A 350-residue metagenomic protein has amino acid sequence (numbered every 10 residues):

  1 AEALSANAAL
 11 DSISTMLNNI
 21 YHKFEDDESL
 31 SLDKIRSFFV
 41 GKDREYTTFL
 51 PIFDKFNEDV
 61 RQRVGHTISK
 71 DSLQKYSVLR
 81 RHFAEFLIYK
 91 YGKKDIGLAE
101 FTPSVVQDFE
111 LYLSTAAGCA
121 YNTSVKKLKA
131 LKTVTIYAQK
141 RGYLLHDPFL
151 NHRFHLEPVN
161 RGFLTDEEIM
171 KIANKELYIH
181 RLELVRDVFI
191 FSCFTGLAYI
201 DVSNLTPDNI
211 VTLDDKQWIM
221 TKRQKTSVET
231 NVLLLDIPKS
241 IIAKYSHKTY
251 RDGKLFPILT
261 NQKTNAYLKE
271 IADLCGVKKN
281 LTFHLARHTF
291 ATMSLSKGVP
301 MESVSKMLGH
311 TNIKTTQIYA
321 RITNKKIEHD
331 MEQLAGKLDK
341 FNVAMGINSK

Functional and structural regions predicted by a protein language model:
A1-T67: N-terminal helical hairpins
D71, L79-Y89, V106, T115-L150 (+1 more regions): N-terminal DNA-binding recognition helix of tyrosine site-specific recombinases/integrases
Y121, V125-K127, L144, P148-Y199: Basic, Lys/Arg- and aromatic-enriched nucleic-acid-binding interface segment
P158, Q224-A243, T249-E270: C-terminal catalytic core of Y-nucleophile DNA break-rejoin enzymes
V159-G162, E168, N204-I241: Conserved tyrosine-mediated DNA breakage-rejoining catalytic core shared by Y-recombinases
F163, R223-S227, N261, L308 (+1 more regions): Catalytic-site neighborhood detector that most strongly recognizes the C-terminal catalytic loop/helix of tyrosine
I190, F194, I200-D201, E270 (+2 more regions): C-terminal catalytic core of tyrosine-transesterase DNA break-rejoin enzymes
K248, A335-K350: C-terminal secondary-structure termini that scaffold catalytic or DNA-interacting sites
